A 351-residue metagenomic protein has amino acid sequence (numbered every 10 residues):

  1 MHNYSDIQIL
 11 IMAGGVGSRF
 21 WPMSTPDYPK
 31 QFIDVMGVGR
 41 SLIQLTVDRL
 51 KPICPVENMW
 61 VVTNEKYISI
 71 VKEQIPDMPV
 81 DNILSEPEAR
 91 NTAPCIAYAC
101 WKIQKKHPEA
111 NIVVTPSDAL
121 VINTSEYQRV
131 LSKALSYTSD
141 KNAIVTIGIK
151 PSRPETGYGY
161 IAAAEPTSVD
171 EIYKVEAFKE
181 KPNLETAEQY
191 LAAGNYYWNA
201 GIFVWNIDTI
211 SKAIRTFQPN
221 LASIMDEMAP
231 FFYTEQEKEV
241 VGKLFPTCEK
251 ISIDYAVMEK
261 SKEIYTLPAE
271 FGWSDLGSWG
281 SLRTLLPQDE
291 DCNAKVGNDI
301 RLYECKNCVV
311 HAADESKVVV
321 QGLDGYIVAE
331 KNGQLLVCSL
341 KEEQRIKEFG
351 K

Functional and structural regions predicted by a protein language model:
M1-D6, I207-K351: Left-handed beta-helix
M1-I11, R19-P26, G37-P116, I122-S132: Conserved N-terminal catalytic core of the sugar/cofactor nucleotidyltransferase
I11-A13, V62, V113-P116, T146-K150 (+2 more regions): Short beta-strand segments
I43, A99, D118, I161 (+3 more regions): Residue-level signal for inorganic ion chemistry
V61, L84-S85, V114, V145-I147 (+2 more regions): General beta-strand structural signal in soluble alpha/beta enzymes
T124-F245, Y265, E315, S339-L340: Conserved core of the sugar-phosphate nucleotidyltransferase
